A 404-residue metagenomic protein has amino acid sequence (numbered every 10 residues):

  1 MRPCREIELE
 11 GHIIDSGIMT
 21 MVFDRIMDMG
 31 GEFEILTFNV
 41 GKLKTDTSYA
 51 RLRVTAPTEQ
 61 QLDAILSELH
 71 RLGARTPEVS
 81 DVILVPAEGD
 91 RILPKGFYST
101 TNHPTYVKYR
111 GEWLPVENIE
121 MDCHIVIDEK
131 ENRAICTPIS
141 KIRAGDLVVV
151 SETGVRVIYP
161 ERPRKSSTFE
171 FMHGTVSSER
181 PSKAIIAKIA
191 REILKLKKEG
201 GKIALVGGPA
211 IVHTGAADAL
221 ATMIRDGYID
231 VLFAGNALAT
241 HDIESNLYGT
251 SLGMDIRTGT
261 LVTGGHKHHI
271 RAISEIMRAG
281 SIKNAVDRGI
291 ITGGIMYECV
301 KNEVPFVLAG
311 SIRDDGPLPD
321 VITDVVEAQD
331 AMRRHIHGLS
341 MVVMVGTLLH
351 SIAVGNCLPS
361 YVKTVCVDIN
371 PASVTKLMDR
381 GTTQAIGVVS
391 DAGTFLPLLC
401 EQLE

Functional and structural regions predicted by a protein language model:
M1-P86: A conserved regulatory-domain signal marking ACT and ACT-like small-molecule sensing domains and adjacent regulatory
P3, P163-S178, E199, A272-G280 (+1 more regions): Gly-rich Lys/Arg/Thr-decorated short loops/hinges at beta-loop-alpha junctions or inter-strand turns that position
L66, I119, Y159-R164, G215-A219 (+4 more regions): Short acidic, glycine/serine/threonine-rich loops at helix termini
L69-T168: Extended, charged alpha/beta regions that create polyanion-binding interfaces
K188-I203, E298-K301, H335-L339: Glycine-rich phosphate/diphosphate-binding loops that line cofactor/substrate pockets in enzymes
I203, A221-S274, M344: Active-site histidine-anchored catalytic micro-motif
D255-E404: C-terminal functional extensions of proteins
